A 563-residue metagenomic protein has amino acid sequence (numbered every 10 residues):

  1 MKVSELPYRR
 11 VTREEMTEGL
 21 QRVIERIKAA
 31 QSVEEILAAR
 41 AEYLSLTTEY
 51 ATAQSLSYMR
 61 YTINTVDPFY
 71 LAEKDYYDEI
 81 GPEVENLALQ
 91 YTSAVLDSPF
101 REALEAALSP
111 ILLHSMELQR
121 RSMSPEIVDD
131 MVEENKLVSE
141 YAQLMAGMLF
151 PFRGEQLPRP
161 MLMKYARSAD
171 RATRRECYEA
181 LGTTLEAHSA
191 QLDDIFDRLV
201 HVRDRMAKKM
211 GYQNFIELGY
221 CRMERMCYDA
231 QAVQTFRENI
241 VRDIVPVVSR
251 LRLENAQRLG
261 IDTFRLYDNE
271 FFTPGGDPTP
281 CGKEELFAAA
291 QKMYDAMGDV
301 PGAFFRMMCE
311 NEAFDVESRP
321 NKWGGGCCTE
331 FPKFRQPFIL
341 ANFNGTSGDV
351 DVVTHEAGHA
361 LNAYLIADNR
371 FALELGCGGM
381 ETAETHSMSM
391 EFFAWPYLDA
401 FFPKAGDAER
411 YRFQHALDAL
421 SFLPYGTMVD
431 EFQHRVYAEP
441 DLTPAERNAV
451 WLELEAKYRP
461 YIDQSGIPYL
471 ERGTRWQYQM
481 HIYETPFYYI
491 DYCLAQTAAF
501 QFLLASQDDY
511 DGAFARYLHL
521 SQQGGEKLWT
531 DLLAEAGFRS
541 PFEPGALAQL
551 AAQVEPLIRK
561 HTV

Functional and structural regions predicted by a protein language model:
M1-G276, A289: A well-structured
E117, E317, V353, L361 (+5 more regions): C-terminal, non-catalytic "cap/extension" segments appended to globular domains
R242-D243, I366, C377-D407, H415 (+2 more regions): Post-HExxH zinc-binding segment in Zn-dependent metallohydrolases
D262-A289, N362, A416-F422, T427 (+1 more regions): Long, K/E/R/D-enriched contiguous segments that form extended
P278-T279, F334-T354: Short pre-active-site segment immediately N-terminal to the catalytic Zn-binding motif
T279-C281, F314-Q336: Catalytic zinc-binding patch centered on the HExxH motif and its immediate surroundings that defines zinc-dependent
F338-N342, R370-M380, Y411-L417, V436-Y437 (+1 more regions): Short beta-alpha connecting loops at secondary-structure transitions that line or flank enzyme active sites
G358-A372, F393: Catalytic Zn2+-binding segment of zinc metalloproteases
